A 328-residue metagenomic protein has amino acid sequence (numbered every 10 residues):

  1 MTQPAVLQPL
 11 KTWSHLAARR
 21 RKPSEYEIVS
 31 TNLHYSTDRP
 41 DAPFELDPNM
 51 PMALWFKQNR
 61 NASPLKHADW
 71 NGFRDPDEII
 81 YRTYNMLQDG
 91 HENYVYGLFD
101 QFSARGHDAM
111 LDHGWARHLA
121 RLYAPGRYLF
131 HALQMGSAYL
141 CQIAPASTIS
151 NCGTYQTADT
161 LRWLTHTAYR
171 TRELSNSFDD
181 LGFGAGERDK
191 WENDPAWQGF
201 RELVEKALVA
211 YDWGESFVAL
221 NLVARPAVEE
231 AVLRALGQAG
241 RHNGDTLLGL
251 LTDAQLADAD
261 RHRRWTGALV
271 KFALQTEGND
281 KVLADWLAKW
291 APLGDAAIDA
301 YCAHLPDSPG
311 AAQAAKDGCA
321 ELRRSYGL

Functional and structural regions predicted by a protein language model:
M1-L129, L274-L328: Terminal targeting/low-complexity segments that flank the catalytic cores of oxidoreductases
D41-D47, H113-A144, Y211-A239: Alpha-helical bundle segments that constitute or directly flank the non-heme di-iron/ferroxidase center
I79, T165, K206: His/Met- and acidic-residue-enriched segments that coordinate or traffic transition-metal cofactors and support
F102-L122, G182-L222: Acidic/His metal-coordination segments adjacent to aromatic residues that form catalytic metal sites in metalloenzymes
H113-W191: Long, hydrophobic, well-ordered secondary-structure blocks that form the structural core and pocket-lining surfaces
G126-L129, Q156, N221-R225, L251 (+3 more regions): Amphipathic alpha-helix face/heptad-repeat signature
A138-C152, R170-D179, A207-S216, R234-A254 (+2 more regions): Inter-helical turn/loop segments and adjacent helix faces that build the functional surface of alpha-helical bundle
Y155-E173, A227, A254-L269, L293-A296: Alpha-helical scaffold segments in carbohydrate-active enzymes
